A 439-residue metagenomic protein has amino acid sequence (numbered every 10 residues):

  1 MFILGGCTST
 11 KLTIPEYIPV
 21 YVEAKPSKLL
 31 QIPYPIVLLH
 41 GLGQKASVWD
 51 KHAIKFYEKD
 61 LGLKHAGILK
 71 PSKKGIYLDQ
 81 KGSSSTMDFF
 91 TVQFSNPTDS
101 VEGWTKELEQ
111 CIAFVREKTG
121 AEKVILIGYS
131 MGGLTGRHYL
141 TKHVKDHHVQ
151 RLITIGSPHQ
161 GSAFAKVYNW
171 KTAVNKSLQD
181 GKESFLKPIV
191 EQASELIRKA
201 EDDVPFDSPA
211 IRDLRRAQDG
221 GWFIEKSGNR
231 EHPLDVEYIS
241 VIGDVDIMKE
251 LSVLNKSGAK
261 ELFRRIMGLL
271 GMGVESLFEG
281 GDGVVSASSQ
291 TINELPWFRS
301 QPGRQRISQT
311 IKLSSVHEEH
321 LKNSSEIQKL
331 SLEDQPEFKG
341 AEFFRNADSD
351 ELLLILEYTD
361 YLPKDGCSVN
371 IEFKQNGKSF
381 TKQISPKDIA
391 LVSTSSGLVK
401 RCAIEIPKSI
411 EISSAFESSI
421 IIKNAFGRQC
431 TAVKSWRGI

Functional and structural regions predicted by a protein language model:
Y21, S27, S47, T105-A113 (+3 more regions): Helical cap/lid subdomain of alpha/beta-hydrolase-fold lipid enzymes that gates access to the catalytic pocket
Y34-V124: Active-site catalytic motif of lipid deacylating hydrolases and related acyltransferases
G128, G132: Gly/Ala-rich beta-loop-alpha elbow adjacent to hydrolase catalytic centers
T135-Y139: Hydrolases whose catalytic domains are alpha/beta-hydrolase-1, hotdog thioesterase, or metallo-beta-lactamase-like
L354-Y361: Aromatic/hydrophobic beta-strand junction motif of beta-rich domains
A390-I406: Aromatic sugar-binding surface patches on proteins that engage polysaccharides or sugar-phosphate polymers
G427-I439: Short beta-strand elements
